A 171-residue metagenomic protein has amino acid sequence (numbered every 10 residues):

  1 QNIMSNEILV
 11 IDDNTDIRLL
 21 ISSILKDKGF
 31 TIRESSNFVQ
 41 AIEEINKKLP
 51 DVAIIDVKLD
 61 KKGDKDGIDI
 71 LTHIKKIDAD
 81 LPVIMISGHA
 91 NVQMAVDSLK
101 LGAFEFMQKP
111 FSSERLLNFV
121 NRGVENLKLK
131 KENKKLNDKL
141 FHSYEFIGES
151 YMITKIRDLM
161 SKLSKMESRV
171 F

Functional and structural regions predicted by a protein language model:
T15-R33: Two-component/phosphorelay signaling modules centered on CheY-like receiver
G29-F38, E44: Short hydrophobic/Thr-rich beta-strand motif most characteristic of the beta2 strand and flanking loop of CheY-like
E43, K58, G63-D80, D97: Short amphipathic alpha-helix used as the core "switch/output" element in two-component signaling
K48-I54, L59, I84: Active-site beta3 strand of CheY-like receiver
N91-Q93, M107, F111-V120: C-terminal output helix
L101, K109, E149: A Lys-centered signature of the CheY-like receiver
N137-F171: AAA+ ATPase active-site-proximal loops
